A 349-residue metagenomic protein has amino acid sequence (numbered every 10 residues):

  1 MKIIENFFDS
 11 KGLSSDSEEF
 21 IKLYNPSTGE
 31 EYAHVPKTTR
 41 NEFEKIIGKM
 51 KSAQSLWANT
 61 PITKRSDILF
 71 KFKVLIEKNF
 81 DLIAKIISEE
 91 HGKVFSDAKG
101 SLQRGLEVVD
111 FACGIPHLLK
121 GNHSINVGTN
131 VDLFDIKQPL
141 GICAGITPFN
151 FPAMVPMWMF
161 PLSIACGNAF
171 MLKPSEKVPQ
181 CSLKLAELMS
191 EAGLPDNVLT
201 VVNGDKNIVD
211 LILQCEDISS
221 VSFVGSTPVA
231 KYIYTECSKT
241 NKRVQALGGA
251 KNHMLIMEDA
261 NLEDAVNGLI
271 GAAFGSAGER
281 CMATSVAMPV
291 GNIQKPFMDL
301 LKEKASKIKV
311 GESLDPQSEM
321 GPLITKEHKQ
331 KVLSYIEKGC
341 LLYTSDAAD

Functional and structural regions predicted by a protein language model:
M1-V131, I324: N-terminal Rossmann-like NAD(P)+-binding subdomain of aldehyde/semialdehyde dehydrogenases
P26-H34, L194, I218, L255 (+2 more regions): Conserved C-terminal structural/oligomerization subdomain of aldehyde/semialdehyde dehydrogenase
G29, R65, I87, G167 (+6 more regions): Residue-level signal for inorganic ion chemistry
I47, S66-L69, K73, A84 (+10 more regions): Hydrophobic face of alpha-helices
Q54, A58, K73-F80, A84 (+12 more regions): Structural signal for hydrophobic packing residues in well-ordered secondary-structure cores of soluble enzyme domains
G121-D264: Rossmann-like NAD(P) dinucleotide-binding subdomain of oxidoreductase/dehydrogenase enzymes
M171, D346-D349: Hydrophobic heptad-repeat coiled-coil signature
P228-S345: ALDH superfamily catalytic-core signature
